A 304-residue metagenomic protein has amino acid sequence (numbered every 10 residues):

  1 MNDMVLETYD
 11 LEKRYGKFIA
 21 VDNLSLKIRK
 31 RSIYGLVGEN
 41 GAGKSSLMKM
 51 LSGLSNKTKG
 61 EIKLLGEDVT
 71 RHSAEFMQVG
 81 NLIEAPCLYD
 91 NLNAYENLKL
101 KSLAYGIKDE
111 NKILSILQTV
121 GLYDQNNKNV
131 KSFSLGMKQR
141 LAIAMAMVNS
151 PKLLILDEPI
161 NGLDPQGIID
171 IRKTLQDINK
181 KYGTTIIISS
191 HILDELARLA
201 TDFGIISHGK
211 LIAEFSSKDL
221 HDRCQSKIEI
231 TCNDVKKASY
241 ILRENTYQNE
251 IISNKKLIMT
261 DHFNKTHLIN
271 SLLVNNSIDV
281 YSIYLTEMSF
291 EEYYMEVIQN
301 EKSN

Functional and structural regions predicted by a protein language model:
M1-E12, N300-N304: ABC-family P-loop ATPase nucleotide-binding domain
V5-L6, K13-I188, L193-S207, L211-A213: ABC transporter nucleotide-binding domains
Y9-L11, L24, E250, I283: Generic beta-strand hydrophobic packing signal
A20, R71, E195, K237-A238 (+2 more regions): Short phosphate-engaging motifs
E61, K227, D279-S282: Residues at or immediately flanking beta-strands
R172-T260: ABC transporter nucleotide-binding domain
D261-N304: C-terminal coupling/interaction segments
